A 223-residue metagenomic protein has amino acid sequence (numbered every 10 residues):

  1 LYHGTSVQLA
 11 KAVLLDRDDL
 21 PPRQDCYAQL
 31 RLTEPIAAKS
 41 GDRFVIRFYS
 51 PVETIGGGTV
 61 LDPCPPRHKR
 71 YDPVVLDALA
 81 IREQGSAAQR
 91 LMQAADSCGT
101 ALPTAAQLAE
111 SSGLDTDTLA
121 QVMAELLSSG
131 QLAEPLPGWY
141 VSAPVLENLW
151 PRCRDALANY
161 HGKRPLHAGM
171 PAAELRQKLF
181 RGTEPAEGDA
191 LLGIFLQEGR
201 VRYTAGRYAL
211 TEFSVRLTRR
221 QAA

Functional and structural regions predicted by a protein language model:
L1-S86, G188, E212-S214, Q221-A222: Beta-strand/loop-dominated core regions that host nucleotide or nucleotide-derived cofactor-binding catalytic loops
T54, C64-A223: C-terminal non-catalytic scaffold/interaction domains in large multidomain proteins
